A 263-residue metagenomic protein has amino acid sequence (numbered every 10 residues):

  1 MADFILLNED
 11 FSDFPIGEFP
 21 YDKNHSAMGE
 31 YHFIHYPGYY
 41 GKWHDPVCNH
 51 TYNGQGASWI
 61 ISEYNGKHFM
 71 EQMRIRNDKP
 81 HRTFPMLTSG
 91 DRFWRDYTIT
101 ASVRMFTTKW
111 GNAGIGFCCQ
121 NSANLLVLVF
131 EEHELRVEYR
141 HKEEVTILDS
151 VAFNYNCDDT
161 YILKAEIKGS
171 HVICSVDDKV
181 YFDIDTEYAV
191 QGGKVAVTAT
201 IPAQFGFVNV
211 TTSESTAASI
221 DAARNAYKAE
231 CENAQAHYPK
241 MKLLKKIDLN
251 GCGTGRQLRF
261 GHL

Functional and structural regions predicted by a protein language model:
M1-Y52, A217-G253, F260: Extracellular carbohydrate-recognition regions
D3-N8, D96-T100, R104, T160-I162 (+1 more regions): Intrinsic-disorder/low-complexity, polar/charged segments enriched in Ser/Thr/Lys/Arg/Asp/Glu/Gln
F11, A101, C157-D185: Carbohydrate-binding surfaces in secreted/extracellular proteins
Y40-R82, L244-K245: Short carbohydrate-recognition loop motifs
N65-H141, G251-G255, F260-H262: Secretory/extracellular carbohydrate-interaction modules and structurally similar beta-sandwich "look-alikes"
P85-D91, D149-Y155, V195: Beta-strand-rich interaction surfaces with strong enrichment in secreted/lumenal proteins
H141-I162: Short, aromatic/His-centered strand-loop micro-motif at the edge of beta-sheets
I184-N209: Flexible glycan-contacting loops in extracellular carbohydrate-active proteins
